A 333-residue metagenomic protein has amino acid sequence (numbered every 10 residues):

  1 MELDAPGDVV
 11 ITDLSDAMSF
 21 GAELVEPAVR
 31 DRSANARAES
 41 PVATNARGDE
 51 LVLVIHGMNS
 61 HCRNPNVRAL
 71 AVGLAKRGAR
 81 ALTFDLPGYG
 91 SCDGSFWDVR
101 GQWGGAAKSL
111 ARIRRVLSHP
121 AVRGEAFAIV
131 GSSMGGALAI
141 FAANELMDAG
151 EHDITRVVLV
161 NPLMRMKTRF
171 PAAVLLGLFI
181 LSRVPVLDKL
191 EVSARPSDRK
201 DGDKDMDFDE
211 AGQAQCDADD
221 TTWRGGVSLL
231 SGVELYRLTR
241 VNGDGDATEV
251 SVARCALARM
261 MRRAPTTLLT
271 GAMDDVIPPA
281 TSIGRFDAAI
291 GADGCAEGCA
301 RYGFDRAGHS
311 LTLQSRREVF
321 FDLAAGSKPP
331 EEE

Functional and structural regions predicted by a protein language model:
M1-V42: N-terminal cap/lid segment of alpha/beta-hydrolase-fold proteins
N59-A71: The serine-hydrolase catalytic nucleophile loop
C62-N64, Y89-E125: Catalytic nucleophile-loop/oxyanion-hole region of alpha/beta-hydrolase and closely related hydrolase-like folds
V67, P278-A288: Short alpha-helix in the alpha/beta-hydrolase fold that links the catalytic acid
A71-S95: Conserved alpha/beta-hydrolase
S132-V227: Alpha/beta-hydrolase-fold enzymes
R262, L268-T270: Short beta-strand/loop motif that positions the catalytic acidic residue of the alpha/beta-hydrolase fold
V276, F304-E318: Catalytic histidine-centered segment of alpha/beta-hydrolase-like enzymes
